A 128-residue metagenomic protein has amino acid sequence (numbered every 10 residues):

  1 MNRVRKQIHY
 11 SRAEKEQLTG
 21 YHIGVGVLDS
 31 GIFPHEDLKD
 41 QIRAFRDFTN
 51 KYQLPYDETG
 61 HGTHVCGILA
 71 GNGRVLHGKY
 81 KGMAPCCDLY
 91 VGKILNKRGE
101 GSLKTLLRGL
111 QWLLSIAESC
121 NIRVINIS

Functional and structural regions predicted by a protein language model:
M1-K15: Autoinhibitory propeptides
R5-H9, N72, L107-L110: Short, well-ordered amphipathic alpha-helical segments that serve as non-catalytic structural scaffolds within diverse
S11, G67, Q111: Surface-exposed charge patches
E14-G26, G31-A44, Q53-K104, C120-R123: Subtilisin-like serine protease catalytic core
L110-S128: Short acidic, glycine-rich surface-loop motifs adjacent to enzyme active sites
